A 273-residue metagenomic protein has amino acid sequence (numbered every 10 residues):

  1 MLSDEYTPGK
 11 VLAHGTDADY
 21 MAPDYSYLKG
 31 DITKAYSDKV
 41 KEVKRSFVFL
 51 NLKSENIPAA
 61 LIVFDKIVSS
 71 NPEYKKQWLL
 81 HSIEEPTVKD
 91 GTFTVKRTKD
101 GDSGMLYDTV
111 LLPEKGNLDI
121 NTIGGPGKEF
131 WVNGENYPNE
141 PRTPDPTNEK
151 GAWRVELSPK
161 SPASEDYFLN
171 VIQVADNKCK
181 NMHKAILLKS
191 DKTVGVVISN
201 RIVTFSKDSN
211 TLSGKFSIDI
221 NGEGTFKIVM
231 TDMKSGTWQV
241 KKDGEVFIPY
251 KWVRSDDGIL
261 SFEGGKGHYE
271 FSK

Functional and structural regions predicted by a protein language model:
M1-G244, Y250-K273: CBM-like, beta-strand-rich accessory domains located in the C-terminal region of large, secreted polysaccharide-active
